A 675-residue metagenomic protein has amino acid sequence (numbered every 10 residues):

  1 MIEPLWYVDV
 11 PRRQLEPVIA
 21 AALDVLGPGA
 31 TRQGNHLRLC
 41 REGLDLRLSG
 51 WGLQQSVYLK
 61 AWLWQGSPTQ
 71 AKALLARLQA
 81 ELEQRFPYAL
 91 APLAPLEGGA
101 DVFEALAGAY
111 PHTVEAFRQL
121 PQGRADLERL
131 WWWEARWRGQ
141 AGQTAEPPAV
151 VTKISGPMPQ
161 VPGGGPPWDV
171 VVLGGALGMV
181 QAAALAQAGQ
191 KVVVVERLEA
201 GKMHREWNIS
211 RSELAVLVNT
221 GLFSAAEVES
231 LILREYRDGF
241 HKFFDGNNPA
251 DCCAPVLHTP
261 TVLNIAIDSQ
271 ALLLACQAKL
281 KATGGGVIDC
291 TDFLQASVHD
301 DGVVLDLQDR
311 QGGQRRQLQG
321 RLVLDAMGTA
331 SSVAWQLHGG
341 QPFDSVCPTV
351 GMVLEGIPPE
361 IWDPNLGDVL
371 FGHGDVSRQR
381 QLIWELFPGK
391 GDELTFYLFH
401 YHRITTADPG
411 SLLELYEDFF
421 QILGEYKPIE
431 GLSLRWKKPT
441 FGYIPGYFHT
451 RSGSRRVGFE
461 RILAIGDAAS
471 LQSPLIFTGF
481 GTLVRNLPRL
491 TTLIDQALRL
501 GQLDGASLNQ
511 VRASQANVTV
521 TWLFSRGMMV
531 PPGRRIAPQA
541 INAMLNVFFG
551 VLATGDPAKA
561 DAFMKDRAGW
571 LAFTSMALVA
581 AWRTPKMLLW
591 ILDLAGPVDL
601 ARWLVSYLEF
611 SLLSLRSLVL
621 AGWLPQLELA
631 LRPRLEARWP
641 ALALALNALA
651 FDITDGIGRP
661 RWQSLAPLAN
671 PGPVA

Functional and structural regions predicted by a protein language model:
M1-D169, A648-A675: Extreme N-terminal leader/targeting segments of oxidoreductases
M1-R12, V25, G29-R32, L37-C40 (+3 more regions): FAD/FMN-dependent oxidoreductases across multiple families
P4-E16, A21, V25, A282-G424 (+1 more regions): Predominantly flavin-linked oxidoreductase catalytic cores and closely associated redox partners
Q54-W62, N247-Q270, F399-R403: Helix-loop-beta segment of a Rossmann-like dinucleotide-binding subdomain
R138-G139, I494-A675: C-terminal helical "tail/cap" subdomain of flavin- and related membrane-associated enzymes
V171-G175, Q181-W207: Glycine-rich FAD pyrophosphate-binding loop
A200-G246: N-terminal FAD cofactor-binding segment of flavoenzymes
V256-K279, I288, S332, T405-G410: Short beta-strand to alpha-helix junction loop
